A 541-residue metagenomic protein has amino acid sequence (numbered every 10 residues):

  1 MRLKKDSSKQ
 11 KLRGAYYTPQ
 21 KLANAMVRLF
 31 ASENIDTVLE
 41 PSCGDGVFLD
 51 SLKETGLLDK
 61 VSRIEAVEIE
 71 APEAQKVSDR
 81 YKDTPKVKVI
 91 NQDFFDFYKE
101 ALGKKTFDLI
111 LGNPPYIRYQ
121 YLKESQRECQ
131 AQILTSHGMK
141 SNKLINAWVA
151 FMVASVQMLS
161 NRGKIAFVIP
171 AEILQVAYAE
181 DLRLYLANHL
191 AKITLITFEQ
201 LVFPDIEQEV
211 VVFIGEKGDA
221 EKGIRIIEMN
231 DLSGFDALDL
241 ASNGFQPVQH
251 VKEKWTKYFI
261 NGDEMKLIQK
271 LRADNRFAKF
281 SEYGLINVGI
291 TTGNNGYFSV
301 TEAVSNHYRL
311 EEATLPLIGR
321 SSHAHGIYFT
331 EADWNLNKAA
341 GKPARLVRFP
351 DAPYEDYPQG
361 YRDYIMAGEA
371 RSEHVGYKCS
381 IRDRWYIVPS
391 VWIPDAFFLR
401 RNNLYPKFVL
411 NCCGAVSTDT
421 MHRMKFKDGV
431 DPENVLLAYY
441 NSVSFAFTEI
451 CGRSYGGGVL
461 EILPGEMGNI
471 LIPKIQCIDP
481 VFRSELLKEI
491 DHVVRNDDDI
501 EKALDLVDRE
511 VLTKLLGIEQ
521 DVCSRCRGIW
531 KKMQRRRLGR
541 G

Functional and structural regions predicted by a protein language model:
M1-R80, D93, Y98, P114 (+3 more regions): Class I S-adenosyl-L-methionine
S7-L12, S136-G138, S417-D428: Glycine- and acidic
K11-L12, Y17-A25, S42-L52, L57-V61 (+3 more regions): Signature of N6-adenine DNA methyltransferases within the class I
L29, W148, V211, W255 (+1 more regions): Tryptophan-centered motif/residue detector
D36, D108, D395: Conserved acidic residues
N91, I196-Q200, C451-G458, E501-L506: A generic structural motif
M265-I478, S484, K488, H492: Polybasic, glycine- and aromatic-enriched phosphate-binding surface used to engage nucleic acids
